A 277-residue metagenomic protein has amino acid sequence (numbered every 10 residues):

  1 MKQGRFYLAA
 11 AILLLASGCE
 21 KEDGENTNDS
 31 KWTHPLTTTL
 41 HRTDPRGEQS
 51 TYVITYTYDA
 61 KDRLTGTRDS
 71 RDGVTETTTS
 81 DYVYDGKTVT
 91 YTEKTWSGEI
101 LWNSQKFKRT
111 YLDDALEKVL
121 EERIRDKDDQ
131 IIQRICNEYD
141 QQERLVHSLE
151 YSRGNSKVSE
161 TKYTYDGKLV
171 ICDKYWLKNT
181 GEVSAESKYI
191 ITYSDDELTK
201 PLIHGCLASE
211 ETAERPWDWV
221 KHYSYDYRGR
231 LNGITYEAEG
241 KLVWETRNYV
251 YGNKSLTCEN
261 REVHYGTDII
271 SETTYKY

Functional and structural regions predicted by a protein language model:
M1-L8: Bacterial N-terminal signal peptides that target proteins for export
K2, E20-K21: N-terminal start-of-domain structural block
L15-G18: C-terminal motif of bacterial Sec signal peptides marking the signal peptidase cleavage site
K21-Y277: Buried hydrophobic residues that stabilize the cores of well-folded domains
